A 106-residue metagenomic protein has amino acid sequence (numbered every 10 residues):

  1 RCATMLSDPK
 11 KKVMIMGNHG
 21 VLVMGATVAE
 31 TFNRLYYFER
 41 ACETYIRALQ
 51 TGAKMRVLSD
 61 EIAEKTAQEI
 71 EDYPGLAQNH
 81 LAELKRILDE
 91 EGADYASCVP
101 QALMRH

Functional and structural regions predicted by a protein language model:
R1-D8: Active-site glycine-rich loop that binds ribose-phosphate moieties when present
K10-H106: A conserved C-terminal secondary-structure "cap"
